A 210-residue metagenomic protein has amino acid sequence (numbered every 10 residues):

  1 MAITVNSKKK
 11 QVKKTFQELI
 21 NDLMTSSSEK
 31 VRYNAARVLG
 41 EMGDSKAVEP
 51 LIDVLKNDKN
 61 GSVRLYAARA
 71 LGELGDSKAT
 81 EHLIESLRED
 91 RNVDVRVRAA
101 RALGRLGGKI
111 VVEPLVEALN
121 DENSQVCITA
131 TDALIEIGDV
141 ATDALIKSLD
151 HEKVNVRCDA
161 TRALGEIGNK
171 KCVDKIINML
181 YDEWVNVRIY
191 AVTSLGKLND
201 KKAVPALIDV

Functional and structural regions predicted by a protein language model:
M1-K13, K30-D44, D53, S62-S77 (+9 more regions): Structural detector for internal amphipathic alpha-helices that build alpha-solenoid repeat scaffolds
E18-T25, P50-D58, H82-D90, P114-E122 (+3 more regions): Alpha-solenoid HEAT/Armadillo-like helical repeat scaffolds in large eukaryotic proteins
